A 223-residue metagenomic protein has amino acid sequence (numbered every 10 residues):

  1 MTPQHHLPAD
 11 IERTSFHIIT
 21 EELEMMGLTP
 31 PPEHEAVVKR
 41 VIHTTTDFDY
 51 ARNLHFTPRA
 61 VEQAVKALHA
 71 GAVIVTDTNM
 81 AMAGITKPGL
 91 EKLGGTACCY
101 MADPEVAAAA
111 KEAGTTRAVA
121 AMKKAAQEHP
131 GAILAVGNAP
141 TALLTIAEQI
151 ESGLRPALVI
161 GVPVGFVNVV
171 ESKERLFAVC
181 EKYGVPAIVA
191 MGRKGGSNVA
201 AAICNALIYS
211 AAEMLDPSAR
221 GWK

Functional and structural regions predicted by a protein language model:
M1-P31: Charged, compositionally biased N-terminal leader segments and the immediate start of the first structured element
I18-T29, T44-F48, A67-G71, P88 (+4 more regions): Change "in soluble alpha/beta enzymes" to "in soluble alpha/beta proteins
T29-H43: N-terminal glycine-rich anion-binding loops that anchor highly charged ligand groups
R52-A67: A short, well-structured juxtamembrane/interface segment
D77, V159-G161, I203: Buried hydrophobic positions in well-ordered alpha/beta secondary-structure cores of metabolic enzymes
A81-G84, P140-I146, F166-V170, G196-A200: Short glycine/serine/threonine-rich phosphate/pyrophosphate-binding segments that cradle anionic phosphate groups
L90-H129: Long, charge-dense
V167-K223: C-terminal functional extensions of proteins
